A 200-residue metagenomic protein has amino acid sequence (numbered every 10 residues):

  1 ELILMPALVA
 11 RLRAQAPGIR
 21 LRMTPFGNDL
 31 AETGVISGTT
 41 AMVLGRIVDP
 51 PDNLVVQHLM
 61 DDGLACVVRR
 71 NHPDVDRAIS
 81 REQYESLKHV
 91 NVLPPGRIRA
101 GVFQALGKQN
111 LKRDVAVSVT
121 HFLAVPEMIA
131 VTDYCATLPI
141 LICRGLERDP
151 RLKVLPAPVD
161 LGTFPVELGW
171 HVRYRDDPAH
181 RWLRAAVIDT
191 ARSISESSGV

Functional and structural regions predicted by a protein language model:
E1-P51, V119: Central regulatory/effector-binding core of bacterial HTH transcription factors
I3-M5, R46, D74-D76, R81 (+5 more regions): Secondary-structure junction motif
G18-R22, K112-A116, K153, P165-E167: Residues at or immediately flanking beta-strands
G27, S80, T120-H121, P139: Short loop/turn segments at beta->alpha junctions
E32, I36, V56, R81 (+1 more regions): Short hydrophobic/charged patches on amphipathic alpha-helices used for structural packing and interfaces
M42, P51-H58, D62, L123-V172: Beta-alpha-beta core module
R46-V48, R70, G96, P139-I142: Short secondary-structure boundary segments
P51-H89, H171-R173, H180-R181: Flexible hinge/capping segments at coil-to-helix
